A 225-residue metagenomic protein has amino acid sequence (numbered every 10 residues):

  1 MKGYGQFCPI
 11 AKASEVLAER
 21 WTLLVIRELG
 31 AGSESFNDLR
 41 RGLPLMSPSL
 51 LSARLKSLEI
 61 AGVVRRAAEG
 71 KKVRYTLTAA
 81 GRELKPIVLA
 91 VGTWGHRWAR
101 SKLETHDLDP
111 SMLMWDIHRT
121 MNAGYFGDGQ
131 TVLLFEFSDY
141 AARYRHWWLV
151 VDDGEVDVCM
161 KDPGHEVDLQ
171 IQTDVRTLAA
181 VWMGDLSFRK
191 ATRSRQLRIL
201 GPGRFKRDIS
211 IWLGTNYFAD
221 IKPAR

Functional and structural regions predicted by a protein language model:
M1-Q6: N-terminal intrinsically disordered/low-complexity leader segments
C8-S47, K71: N-terminal helix-turn-helix DNA-binding core of bacterial DNA-binding proteins
A18, E69-A90: Basic, amphipathic "hinge/linker" alpha-helix immediately C-terminal to the N-terminal HTH DNA-binding motif
L51-A61: Basic amphipathic alpha-helical segments that dock to polyanions
A80-W148, D152-E155, R204-R225: Acidic, aliphatic-rich amphipathic alpha-helical segments
G164-R225: C-terminal interaction segments
